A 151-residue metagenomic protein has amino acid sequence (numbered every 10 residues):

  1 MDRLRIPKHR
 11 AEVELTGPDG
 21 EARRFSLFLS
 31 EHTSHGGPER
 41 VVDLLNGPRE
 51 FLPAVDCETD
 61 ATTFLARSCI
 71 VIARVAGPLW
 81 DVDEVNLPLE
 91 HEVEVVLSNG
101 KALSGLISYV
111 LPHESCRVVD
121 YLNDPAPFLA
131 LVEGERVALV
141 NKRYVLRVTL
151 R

Functional and structural regions predicted by a protein language model:
M1-R151: Conserved RNA-binding domains used in RNP assembly and mRNA/RNA metabolism
